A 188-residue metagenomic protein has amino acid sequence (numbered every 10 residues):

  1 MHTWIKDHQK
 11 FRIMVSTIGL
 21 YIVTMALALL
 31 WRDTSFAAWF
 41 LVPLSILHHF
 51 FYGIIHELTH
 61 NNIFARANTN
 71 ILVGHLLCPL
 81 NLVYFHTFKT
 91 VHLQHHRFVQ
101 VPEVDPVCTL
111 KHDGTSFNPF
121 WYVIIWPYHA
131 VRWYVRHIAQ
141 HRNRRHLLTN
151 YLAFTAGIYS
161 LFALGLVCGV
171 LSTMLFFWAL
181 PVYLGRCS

Functional and structural regions predicted by a protein language model:
M1-S45, F50, C78-A179: Non-catalytic, topology-defining segments of multipass membrane proteins
L30, T34, L58-R66: Membrane-interface elements of multi-pass transporters and channels
H49-L58, Y183-S188: Juxtamembrane membrane-interface segments at transmembrane alpha-helix termini
H56-H60, H95-H96: Active-site recognition of the HExxH zinc-binding catalytic motif
N61, A65, T87-T90, S188: Juxtamembrane/interfacial segments flanking transmembrane helices
A65-P79, H86: Post-HEXXH active-site segment of zinc metalloproteases
